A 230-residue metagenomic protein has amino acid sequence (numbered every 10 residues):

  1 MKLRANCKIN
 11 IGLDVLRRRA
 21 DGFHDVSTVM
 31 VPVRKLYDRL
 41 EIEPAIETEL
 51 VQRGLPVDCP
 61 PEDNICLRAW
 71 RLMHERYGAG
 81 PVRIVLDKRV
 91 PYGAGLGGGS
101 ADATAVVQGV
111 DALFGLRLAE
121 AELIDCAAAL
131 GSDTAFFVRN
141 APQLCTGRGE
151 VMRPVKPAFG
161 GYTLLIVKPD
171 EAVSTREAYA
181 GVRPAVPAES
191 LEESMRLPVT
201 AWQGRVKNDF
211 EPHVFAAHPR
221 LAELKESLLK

Functional and structural regions predicted by a protein language model:
M1-A94, A112, L116-I124, P157-F159 (+1 more regions): ATP-binding N-lobe of GHMP and related small-molecule kinases
I46-C59, V106, A128, P198-K207: Short, basic/glycine-rich phosphate-binding loops at helix/coil junctions that contact nucleotide phosphates
V85-F114, S132, K230: Glycine/serine-rich anion-binding loops at beta->alpha junctions that coordinate negatively charged ligand groups
A103, V107-L144: Contiguous, small/hydrophobic- and glycine-enriched helical/loop subdomains that border and often "cap" functional
R139-K230: Conserved, helical-rich catalytic subdomain that frames metal- and/or nucleotide-binding sites in enzyme alpha/beta
